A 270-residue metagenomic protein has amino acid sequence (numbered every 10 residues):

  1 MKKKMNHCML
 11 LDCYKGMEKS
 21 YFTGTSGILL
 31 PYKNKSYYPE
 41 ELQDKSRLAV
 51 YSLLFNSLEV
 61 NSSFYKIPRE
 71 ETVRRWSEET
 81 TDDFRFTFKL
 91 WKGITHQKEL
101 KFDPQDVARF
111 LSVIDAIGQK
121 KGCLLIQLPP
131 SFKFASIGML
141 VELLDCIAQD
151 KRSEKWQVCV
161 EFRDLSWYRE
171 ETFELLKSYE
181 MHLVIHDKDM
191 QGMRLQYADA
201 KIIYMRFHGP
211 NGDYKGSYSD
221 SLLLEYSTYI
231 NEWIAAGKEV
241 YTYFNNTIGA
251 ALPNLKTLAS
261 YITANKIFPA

Functional and structural regions predicted by a protein language model:
K2-A270: Residues lining hydrophobic/aromatic ligand-binding pockets adjacent to catalytic sites
